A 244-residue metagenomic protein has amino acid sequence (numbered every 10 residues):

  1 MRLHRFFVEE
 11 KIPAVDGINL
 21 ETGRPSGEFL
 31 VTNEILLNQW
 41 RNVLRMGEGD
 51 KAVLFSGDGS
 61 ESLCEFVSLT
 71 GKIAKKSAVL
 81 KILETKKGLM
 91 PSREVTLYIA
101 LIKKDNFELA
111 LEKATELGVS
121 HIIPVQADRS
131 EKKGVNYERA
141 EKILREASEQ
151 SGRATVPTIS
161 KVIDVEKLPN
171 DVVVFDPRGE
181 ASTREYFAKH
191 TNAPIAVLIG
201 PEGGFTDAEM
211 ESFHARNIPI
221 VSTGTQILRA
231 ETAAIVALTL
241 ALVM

Functional and structural regions predicted by a protein language model:
M1-K87: N-terminal positively charged helical leader segments and presequences
L30-V31, S92-T96, A193-I195, A215-T223: Glycine/charged-rich beta-loop-alpha catalytic/anionic-binding loops adjacent to active sites
K87-V173: RNA substrate-binding interface of SAM-dependent RNA methyltransferases
Q126, P177-G179, P201, T225: Short secondary-structure boundary segments
I163-T191: A mid-sequence, solvent-exposed acidic-amphipathic segment
N192-E211: A C-terminal functional module that forms or caps the active site or interfaces directly with catalytic machinery
D207-M244: Structured adenosyl-cofactor binding patch, chiefly the S-adenosyl-L-methionine
